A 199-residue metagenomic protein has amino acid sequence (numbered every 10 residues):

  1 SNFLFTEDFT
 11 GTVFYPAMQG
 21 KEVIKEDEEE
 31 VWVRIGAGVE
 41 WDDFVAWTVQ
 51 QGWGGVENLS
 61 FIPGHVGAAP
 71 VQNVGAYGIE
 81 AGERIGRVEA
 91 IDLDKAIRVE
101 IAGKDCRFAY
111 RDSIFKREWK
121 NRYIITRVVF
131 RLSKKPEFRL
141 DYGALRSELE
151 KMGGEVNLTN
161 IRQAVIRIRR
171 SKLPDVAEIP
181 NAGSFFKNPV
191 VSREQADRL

Functional and structural regions predicted by a protein language model:
S1-D94: Anion-binding (especially nucleotide phosphate/pyrophosphate-binding) glycine-rich loop and adjoining beta-alpha core
R98-L199: Phosphate/pyrophosphate- and phosphate-bearing ligand-binding catalytic cores of soluble enzymes
